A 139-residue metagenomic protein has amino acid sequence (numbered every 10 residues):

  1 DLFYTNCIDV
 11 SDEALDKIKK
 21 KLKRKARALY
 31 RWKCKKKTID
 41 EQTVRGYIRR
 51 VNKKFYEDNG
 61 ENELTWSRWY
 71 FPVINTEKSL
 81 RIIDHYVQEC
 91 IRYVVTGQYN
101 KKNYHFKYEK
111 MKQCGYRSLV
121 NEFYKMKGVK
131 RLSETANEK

Functional and structural regions predicted by a protein language model:
D1-K139: Non-catalytic terminal/accessory segments
